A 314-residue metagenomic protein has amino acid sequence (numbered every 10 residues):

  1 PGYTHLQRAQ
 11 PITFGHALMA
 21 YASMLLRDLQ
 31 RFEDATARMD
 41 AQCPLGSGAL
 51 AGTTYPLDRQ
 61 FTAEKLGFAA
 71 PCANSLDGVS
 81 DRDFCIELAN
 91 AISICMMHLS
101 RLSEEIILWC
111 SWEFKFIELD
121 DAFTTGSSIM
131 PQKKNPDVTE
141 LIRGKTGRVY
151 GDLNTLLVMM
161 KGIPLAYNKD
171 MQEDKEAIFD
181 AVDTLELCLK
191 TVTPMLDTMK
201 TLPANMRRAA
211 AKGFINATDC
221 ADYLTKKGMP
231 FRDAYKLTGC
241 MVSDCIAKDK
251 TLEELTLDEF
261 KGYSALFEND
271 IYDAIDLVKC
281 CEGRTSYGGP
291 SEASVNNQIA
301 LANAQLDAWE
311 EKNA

Functional and structural regions predicted by a protein language model:
P1, D40, L45, A70-N74 (+9 more regions): Residue-level signal for pocket-adjacent positions within structured domains
P1, Q7-A9, M39-C43, F84 (+4 more regions): A short alpha-helix capping/helix-coil boundary motif
P1-G2, D34-Q42, W109-E113, R232 (+1 more regions): Flexible, glycine/charged-enriched surface loops at secondary-structure junctions
P1-Q10, A70-F84, M160-M171, C281-R284: Long, non-coiled-coil amphipathic alpha-helical linker/lever segments that couple catalytic cores to other domains
T4, T53, T218: Ser/Thr-centric signal marking residues that sit in or immediately flank functional binding/regulatory motifs
L6, P44-A49, A210-G213, K261: Glycine/charge-rich, flexible interdomain linkers and switch-proximal surface loops that mediate coupling
Q10-M159: Internal glycine-rich alpha/beta core junctions
M130-A314: Glycine-rich cofactor/substrate-binding loops
